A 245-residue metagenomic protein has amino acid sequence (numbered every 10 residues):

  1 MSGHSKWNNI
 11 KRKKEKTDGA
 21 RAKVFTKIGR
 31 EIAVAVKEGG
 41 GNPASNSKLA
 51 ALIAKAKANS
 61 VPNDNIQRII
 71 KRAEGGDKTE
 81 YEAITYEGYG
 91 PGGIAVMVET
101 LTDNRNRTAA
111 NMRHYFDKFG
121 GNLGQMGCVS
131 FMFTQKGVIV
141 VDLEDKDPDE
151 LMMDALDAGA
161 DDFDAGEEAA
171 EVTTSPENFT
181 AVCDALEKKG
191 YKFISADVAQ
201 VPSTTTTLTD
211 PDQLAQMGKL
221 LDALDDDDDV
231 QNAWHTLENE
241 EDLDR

Functional and structural regions predicted by a protein language model:
M1-Y115, G120-G124, V129-V138, H235: N-terminal cationic and glycine-rich segments that engage phosphates or anionic surfaces
V138-R245: Positively charged, low-complexity, intrinsically disordered RNA-binding extensions
